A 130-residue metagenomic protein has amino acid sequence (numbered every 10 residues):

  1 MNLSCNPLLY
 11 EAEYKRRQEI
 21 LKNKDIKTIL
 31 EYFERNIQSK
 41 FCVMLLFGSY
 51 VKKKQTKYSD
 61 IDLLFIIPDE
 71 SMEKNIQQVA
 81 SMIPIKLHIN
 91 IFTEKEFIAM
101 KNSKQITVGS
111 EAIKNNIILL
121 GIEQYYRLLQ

Functional and structural regions predicted by a protein language model:
M1-K40, V51-Y58, I67-Q130: Catalytic core of pol beta-like nucleotidyltransferases
L46-S49: Glycine-rich beta-strand-to-loop/alpha-helix junction loops that act as flexible
L63-F65: Short beta-strand->loop micro-motif that forms the acidic, two-metal-ion catalytic signature in nucleotide-processing
